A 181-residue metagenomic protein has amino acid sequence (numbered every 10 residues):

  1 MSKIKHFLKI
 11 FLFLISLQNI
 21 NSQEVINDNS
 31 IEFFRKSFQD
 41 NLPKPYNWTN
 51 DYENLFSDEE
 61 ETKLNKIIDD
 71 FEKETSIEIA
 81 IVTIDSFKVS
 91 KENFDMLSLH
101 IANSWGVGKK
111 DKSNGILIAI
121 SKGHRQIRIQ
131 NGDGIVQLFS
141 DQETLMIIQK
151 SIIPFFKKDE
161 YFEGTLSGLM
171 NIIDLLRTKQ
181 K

Functional and structural regions predicted by a protein language model:
S2-K9, Q18-L117, K122-K181: A structural boundary signal for the start of the first folded domain, especially the loop/turn and N-capping region
